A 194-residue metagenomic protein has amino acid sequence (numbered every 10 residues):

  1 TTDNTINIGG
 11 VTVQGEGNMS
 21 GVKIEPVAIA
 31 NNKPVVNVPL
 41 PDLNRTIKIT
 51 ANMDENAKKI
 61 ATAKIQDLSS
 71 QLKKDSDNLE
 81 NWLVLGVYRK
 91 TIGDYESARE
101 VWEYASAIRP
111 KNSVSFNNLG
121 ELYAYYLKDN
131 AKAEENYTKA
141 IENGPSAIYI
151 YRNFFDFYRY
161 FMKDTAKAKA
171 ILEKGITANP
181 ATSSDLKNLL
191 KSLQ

Functional and structural regions predicted by a protein language model:
T1-K73: Long, contiguous interaction/recruitment modules in multidomain scaffold/adaptor proteins
A57-S70, I92-Y104, L127-K139, M162-K174: Structural signature of tandem alpha-helical TPR/SEL1-like repeats, specifically the intra-repeat loop/turn
K74-D75, I108-R109, N143-G144, A178-N179: Structural marker of alpha-solenoid helical repeat scaffolds
N78, N112, A147, T182-S183: Residue-level recognition of tetratricopeptide repeat
N81, S115, Y149-I150, D185-L186: TPR alpha-solenoid repeat register
V84, N118, N153-F154, N188-L189: Canonical tetratricopeptide repeat
V87, E121-L122, D156-F157, S192: Residue-level recognition of tetratricopeptide repeat
W102, K169-G175, S183-Q194: Extracytoplasmic/luminal low-complexity segments enriched in Pro/Gly and acidic/polar residues that act as flexible
